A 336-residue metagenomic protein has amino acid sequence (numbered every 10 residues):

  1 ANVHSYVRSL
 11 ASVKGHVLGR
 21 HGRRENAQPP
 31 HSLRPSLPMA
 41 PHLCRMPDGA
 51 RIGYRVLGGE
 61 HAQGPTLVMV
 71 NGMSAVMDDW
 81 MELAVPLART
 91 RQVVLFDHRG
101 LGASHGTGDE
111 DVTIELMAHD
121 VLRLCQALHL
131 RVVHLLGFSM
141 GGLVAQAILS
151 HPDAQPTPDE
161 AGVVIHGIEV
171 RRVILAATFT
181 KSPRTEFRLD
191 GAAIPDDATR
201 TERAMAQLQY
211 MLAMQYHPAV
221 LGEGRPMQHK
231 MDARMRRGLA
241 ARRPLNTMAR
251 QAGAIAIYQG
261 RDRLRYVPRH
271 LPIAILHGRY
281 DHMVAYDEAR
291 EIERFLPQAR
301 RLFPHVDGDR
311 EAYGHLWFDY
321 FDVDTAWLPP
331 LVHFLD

Functional and structural regions predicted by a protein language model:
L33, L43-G106, E110: Conserved HGGG/HGGXW glycine-rich cap/lid loop of the alpha/beta-hydrolase fold
G72-A75, S139, R279: Active-site glycine-rich loops that stabilize anionic/oxyanionic intermediates across multiple enzyme folds
L95, G100-L136, M140, H151 (+2 more regions): Active-site loop/oxyanion-hole signature of alpha/beta-hydrolase fold enzymes
T157-R203: Flexible "cap/lid" loop of the alpha/beta hydrolase fold
R184, M205-A256, R261-Y266: Conserved alpha/beta-hydrolase catalytic His-Asp/Glu region
I275-H277: Short beta-strand/loop motif that positions the catalytic acidic residue of the alpha/beta-hydrolase fold
Y280-V284: Acidic catalytic loop of the alpha/beta-hydrolase fold
Q298-D336: Catalytic active-site module of serine/aspartate enzymes centered on a nucleophile-bearing elbow/loop
